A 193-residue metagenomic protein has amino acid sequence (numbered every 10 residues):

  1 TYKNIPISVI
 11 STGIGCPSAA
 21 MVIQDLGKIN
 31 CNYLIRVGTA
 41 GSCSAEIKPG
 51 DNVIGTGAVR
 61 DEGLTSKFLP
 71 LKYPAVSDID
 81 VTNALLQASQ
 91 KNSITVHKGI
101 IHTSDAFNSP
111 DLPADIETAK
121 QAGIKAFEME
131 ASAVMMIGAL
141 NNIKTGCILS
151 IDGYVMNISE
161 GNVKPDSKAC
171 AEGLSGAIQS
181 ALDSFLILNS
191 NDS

Functional and structural regions predicted by a protein language model:
T1-N83: Metabolite-binding pocket within alpha/beta catalytic cores that recognizes anionic/polar moieties
P17-A20, M129-V134: Short glycine/serine/threonine-rich phosphate/pyrophosphate-binding segments that cradle anionic phosphate groups
N32-Y33, K125, K144: Short acidic/polar active-site loop segments enriched in Thr and Asp
K72-A122: Active-site rim beta-loop-alpha module in soluble metabolic enzymes
A84-N92, I137, S180-L188: Generic non-transmembrane alpha-helical segments
S132-A169: Zn-dependent metallopeptidase/amidohydrolase metal-coordination segment
N157-S193: His/Asp/Glu-rich mid-to-C-terminal helical/loop segments that flank catalytic regions of hydrolases
